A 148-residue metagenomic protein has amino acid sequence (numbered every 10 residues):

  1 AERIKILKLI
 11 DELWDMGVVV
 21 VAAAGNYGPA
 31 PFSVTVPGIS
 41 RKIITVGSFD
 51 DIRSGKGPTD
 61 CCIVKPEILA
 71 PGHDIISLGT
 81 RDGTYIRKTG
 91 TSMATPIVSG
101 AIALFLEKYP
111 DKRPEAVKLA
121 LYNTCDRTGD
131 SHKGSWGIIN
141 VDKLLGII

Functional and structural regions predicted by a protein language model:
A1-E2, V46-D50, Y109, C125-T128: Subtilisin-like peptidase catalytic core
A1-S40, C62, T80-T95, K133: Substrate-binding/access-modulating region of protease and related hydrolase catalytic domains
E2, I6-L9, P71, A94 (+3 more regions): Stable alpha-helical elements in mature extracytoplasmic
K8-E12, I44, S99-A103, E115 (+2 more regions): Solvent-exposed, polar/charged alpha-helical surfaces in well-ordered, non-transmembrane soluble domains, broadly
W14, V19-A23, I44-G47, E67-A70 (+3 more regions): Structural recognition of the beta-strand scaffold that forms the well-ordered cores of secreted hydrolase catalytic
A24-G28, F49-D50, H73-D74, Y122-R127: Acidic, glycine-rich active-site loops and adjacent beta-strand->loop/helix elements that engage anionic groups
G38-E107: Extracellular S/T/G-rich loop segment that most often corresponds to the catalytic His/Ser-adjacent loop
E107-I148: C-terminal subdomain of the subtilisin-like protease fold in secreted/lumenal serine endopeptidases
